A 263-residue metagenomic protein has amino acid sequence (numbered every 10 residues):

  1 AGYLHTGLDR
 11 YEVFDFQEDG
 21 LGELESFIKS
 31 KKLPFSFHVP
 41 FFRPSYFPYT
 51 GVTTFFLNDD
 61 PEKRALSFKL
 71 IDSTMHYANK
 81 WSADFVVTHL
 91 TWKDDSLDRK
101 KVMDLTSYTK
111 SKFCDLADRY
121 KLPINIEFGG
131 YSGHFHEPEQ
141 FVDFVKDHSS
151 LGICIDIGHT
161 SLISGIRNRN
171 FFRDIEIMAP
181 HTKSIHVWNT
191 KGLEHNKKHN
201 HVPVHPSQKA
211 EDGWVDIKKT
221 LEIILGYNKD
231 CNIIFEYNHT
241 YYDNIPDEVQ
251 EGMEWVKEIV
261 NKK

Functional and structural regions predicted by a protein language model:
A1, R10-S26, K93-D98, Y131-E137 (+4 more regions): Acidic-and-aromatic substrate-binding clefts and catalytic sites of carbohydrate-active enzymes
A1-S73, N79, G152, E258-K263: N-terminal pre-domain/capping segments
G2, A83-D84, V142, D147-C154 (+1 more regions): Histidine-acidic metal/acid-base catalytic patches
L4-H5, G22-K29, D72, H76-N79 (+5 more regions): Surface-exposed alpha-helical segments enriched in charged/polar residues
D9-V13, F35-P40, V86-T88, I124-I126 (+3 more regions): Hydrophobic faces of well-ordered beta-strands that scaffold small-molecule active sites in alpha/beta enzyme cores
K29-P44, S107-R119, D147-H148, D212-E222: Alpha-helix-loop-beta-strand connector modules within alpha/beta enzyme cores
P44-L66, L90-V102, N196-S207, E248: Surface-exposed, active-site-proximal loop segments in enzymatic domains
F56-G152: Active-site acidic/histidine proton-transfer and metal-coordination neighborhood in alpha/beta enzyme cores
